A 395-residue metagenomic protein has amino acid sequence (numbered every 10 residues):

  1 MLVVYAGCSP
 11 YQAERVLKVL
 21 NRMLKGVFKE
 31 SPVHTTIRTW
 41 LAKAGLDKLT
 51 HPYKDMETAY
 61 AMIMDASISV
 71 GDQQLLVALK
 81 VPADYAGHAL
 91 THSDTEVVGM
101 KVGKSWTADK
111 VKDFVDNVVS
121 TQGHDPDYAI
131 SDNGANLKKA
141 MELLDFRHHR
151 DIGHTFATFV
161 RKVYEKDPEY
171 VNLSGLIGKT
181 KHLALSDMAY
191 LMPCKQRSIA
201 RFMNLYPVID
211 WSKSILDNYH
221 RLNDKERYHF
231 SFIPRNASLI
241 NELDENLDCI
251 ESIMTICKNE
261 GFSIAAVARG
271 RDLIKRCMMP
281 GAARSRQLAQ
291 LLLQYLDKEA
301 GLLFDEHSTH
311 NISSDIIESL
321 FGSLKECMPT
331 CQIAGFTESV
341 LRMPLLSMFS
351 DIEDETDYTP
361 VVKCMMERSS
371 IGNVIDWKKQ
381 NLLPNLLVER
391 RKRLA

Functional and structural regions predicted by a protein language model:
M1-V3, R22-K25, T95-M100, L302-E306 (+1 more regions): Glycine- and acidic
M1-Y11: Short, amphipathic alpha-helical "recognition" segments used to contact nucleic acids or chromatin
Y11, T35, A334-G335: Short, solvent-exposed positions on alpha-helices
Y11-V27: DNA-recognition alpha helix
K25-A129, A135, K139-H154, K162 (+3 more regions): RNase H-like nuclease fold core
S131-L143, K179-A395: Acidic/histidine-rich catalytic cores and adjacent linkers of DNA breakage/strand-transfer/modification proteins
G153-G178, S314-S319: RNase H-like two-metal-ion nuclease catalytic core shared by retroviral integrases and related mobile-element nucleases
